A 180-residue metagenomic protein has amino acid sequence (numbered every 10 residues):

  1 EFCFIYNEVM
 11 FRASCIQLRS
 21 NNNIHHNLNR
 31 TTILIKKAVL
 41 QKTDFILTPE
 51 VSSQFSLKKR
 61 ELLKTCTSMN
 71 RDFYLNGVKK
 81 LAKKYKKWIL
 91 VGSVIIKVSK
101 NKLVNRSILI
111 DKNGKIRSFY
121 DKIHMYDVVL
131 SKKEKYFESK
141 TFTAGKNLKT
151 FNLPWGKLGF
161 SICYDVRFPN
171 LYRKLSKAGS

Functional and structural regions predicted by a protein language model:
M10-A13: Extreme N-terminal starter segment of soluble prokaryotic enzymes
Q17-I24: Short polar catalytic/cofactor-binding loops
S20, S53, F168: Active-site micro-motifs of SAM-dependent methyltransferase domains
I24, I33-N113, R117-F119: Cys-nucleophile CN-hydrolase/nitrilase-fold catalytic domain and related Cys-dependent amidase chemistry that acts on
H26-I35, F168-R173: Short, acidic/polar
T43, G179-S180: Local beta-strand N-terminus motif with an aromatic residue
V98-A178: Active-site catalytic loop in hydrolytic enzyme cores
